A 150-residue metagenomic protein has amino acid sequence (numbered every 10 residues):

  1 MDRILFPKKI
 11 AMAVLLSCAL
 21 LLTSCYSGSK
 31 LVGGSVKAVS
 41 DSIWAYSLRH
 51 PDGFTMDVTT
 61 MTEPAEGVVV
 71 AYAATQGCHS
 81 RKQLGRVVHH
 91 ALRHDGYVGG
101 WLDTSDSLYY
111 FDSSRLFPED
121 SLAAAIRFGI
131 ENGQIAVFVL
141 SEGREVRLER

Functional and structural regions predicted by a protein language model:
D2-V14: Bacterial N-terminal signal peptides that target proteins for export
L21-S24: C-terminal motif of bacterial Sec signal peptides marking the signal peptidase cleavage site
Y26-L31: Bacterial lipoprotein signal-peptidase II cleavage site
V32-R150: Conserved, structured core segments of small domains
